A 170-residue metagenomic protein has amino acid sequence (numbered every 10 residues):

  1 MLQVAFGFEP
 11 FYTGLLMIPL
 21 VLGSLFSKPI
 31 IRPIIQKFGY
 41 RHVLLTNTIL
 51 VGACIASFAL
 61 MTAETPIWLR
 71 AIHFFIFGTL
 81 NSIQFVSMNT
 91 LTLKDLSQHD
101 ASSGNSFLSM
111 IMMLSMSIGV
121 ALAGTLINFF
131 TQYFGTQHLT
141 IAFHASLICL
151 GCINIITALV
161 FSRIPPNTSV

Functional and structural regions predicted by a protein language model:
M1-Y133, H138-T168: 12-transmembrane solute porter fold
